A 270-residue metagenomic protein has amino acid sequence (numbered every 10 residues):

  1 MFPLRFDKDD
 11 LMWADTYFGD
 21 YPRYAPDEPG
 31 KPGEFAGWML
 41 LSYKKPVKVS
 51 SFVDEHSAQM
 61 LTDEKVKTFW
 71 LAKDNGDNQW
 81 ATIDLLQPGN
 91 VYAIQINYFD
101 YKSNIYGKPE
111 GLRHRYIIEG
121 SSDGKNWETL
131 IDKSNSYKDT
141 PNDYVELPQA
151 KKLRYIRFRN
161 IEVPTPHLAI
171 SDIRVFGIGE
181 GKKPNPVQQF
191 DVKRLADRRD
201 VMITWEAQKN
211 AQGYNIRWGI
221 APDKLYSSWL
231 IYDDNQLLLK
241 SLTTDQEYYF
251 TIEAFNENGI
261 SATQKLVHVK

Functional and structural regions predicted by a protein language model:
M1-K31: Beta-rich carbohydrate-recognition and catalytic domains
W13-Y21, T129-D132, S228-W229: Beta-propeller fold detector
D27-Y43, G177-Q189, A196-D197, H268-K270: Low-complexity, Pro/Thr/Ser/Gly/Ala-rich linker/spacer regions in secreted, extracellular modular proteins
K31-E64: Predominantly extracellular/luminal regions of secreted and cell-surface proteins, especially disulfide-bonded
K65-I131, P141-Q188, R194-D200, T204-E206 (+3 more regions): Aromatic, loop-rich ligand-recognition surfaces of beta-strand-rich domains
N78, Y137-N142, L230-L237: Short, solvent-exposed loop/turn segments in extracellular or other extracytoplasmic domains
G120, A207-D234, T251, T263-L266: Extracellular low-complexity, O-glycosylation-prone stalks/linkers
L239-I260: Beta-strand-rich modules
